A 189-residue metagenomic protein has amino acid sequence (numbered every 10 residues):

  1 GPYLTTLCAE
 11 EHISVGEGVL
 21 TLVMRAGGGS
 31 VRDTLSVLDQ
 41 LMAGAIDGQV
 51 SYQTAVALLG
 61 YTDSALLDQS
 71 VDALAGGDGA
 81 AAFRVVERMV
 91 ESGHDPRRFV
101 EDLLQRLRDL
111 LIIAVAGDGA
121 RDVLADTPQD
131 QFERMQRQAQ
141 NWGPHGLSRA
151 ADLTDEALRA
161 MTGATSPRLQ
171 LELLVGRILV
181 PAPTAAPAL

Functional and structural regions predicted by a protein language model:
G1-A188: Extended, largely alpha-helical regulatory/partner-binding modules appended to the mid-to-C-terminal parts
